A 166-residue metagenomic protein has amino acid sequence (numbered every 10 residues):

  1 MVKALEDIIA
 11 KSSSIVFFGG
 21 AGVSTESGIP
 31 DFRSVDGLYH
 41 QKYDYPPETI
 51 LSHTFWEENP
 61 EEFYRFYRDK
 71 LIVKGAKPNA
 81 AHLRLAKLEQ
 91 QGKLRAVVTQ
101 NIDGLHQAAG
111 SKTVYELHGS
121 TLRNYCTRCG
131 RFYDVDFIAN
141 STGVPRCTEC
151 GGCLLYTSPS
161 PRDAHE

Functional and structural regions predicted by a protein language model:
M1-S14: N-terminal glycine-/serine-/threonine-rich phosphate-binding loop
V2-K3, V23-R123, T127: Conserved catalytic-core helix/loop/strand module for nucleotide-ribose chemistry
V16-G19, T99: Short hydrophobic beta-strand that contains or immediately precedes a catalytic carboxylate
R128, E149: Short, cysteine/histidine-rich loop/knuckle motifs that typically chelate Zn2+
F132, C153: Cys/His-rich metal-chelating microdomains
D136-A139, L155-S158: Short Cys/His-rich "knuckle" micro-motifs
V144: Anionic-ligand binding region
Y156-E166: Single conserved hydrophobic/aromatic residue that forms the stacking wall/gate of nucleotide- or nucleobase-binding
